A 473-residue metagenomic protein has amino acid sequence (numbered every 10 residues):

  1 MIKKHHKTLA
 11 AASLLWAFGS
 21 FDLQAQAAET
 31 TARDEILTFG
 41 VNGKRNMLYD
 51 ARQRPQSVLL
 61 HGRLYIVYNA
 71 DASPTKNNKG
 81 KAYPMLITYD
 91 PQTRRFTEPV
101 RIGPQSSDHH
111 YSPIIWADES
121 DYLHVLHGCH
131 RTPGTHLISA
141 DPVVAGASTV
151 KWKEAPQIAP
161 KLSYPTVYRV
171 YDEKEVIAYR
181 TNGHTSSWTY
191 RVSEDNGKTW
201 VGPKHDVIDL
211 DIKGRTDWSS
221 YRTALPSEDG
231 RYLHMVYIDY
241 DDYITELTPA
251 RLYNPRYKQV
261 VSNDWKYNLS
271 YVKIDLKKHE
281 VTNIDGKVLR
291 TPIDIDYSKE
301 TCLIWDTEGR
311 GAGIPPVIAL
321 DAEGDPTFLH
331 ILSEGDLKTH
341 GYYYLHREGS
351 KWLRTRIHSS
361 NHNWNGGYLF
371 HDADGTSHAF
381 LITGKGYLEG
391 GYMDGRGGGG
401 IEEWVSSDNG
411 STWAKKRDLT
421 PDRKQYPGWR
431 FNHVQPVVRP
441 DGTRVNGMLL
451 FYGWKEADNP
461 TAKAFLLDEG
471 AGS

Functional and structural regions predicted by a protein language model:
M1-I2, D22, P84: A composition/secondary-structure signal for short, hydrophobic, low-basic-content segments with alpha-helix propensity
I2-A10: Bacterial N-terminal signal peptides that target proteins for export
K3-K4, S20, A32: Intrinsically disordered, low-complexity peptide-like regions
S13-L14, T97: Extended rod-forming repeat segments used as scaffolds/tethers
W16-Q24: C-terminal segment of classical bacterial N-terminal signal peptides
A28-S473: Extracellular, repeat-based ectodomains that mediate carbohydrate processing or recognition
